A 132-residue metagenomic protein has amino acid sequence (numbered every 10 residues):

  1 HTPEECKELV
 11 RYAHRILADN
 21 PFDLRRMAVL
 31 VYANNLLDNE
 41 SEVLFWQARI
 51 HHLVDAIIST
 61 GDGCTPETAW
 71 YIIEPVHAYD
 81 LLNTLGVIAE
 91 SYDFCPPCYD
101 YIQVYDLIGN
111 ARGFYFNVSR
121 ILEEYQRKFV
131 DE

Functional and structural regions predicted by a protein language model:
H1, H14, L30-N35: Conserved small-residue packing positions in alpha-helical repeats and bundles
H1-V10: Helix-turn-helix repeat elements of alpha-solenoid scaffolds
R15-I16, I50: Canonical positions in the second alpha-helix
F22-L30: Glycine-rich, often proline-containing surface loops adjacent to acidic residues and nearby aromatics that form
L24-R25, H52-P66: Boundary/linker segments of alpha-helical solenoid repeat arrays
N34-I58, G86: TPR/TPR-like (Sel1-like) alpha-helical repeat modules
T68-E132: Terminal, low-structured helical/coil segments at or just beyond the last alpha-helical repeat
